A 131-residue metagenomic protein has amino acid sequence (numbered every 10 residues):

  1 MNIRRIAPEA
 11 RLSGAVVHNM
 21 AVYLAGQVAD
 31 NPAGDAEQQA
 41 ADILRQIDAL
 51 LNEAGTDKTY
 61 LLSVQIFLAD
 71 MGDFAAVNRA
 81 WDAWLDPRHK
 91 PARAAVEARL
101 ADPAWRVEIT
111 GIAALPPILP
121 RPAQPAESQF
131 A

Functional and structural regions predicted by a protein language model:
M1-L62, L68-A131: N-terminal presequence-like segments and the immediate start of the first folded domain
